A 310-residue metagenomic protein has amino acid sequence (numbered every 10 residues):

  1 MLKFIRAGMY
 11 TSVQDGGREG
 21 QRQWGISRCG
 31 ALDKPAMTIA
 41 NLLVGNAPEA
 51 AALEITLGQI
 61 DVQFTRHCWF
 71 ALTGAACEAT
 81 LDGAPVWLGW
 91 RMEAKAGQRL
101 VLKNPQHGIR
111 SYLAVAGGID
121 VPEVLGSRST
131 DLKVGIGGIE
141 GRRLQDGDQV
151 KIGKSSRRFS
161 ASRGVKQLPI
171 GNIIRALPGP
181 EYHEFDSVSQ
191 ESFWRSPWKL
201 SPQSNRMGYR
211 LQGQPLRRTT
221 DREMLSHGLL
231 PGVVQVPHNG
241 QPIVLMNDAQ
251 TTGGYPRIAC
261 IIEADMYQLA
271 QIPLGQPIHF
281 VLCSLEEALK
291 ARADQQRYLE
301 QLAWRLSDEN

Functional and structural regions predicted by a protein language model:
M1-N310: Conserved "landmark" site that anchors the functional core of diverse proteins
